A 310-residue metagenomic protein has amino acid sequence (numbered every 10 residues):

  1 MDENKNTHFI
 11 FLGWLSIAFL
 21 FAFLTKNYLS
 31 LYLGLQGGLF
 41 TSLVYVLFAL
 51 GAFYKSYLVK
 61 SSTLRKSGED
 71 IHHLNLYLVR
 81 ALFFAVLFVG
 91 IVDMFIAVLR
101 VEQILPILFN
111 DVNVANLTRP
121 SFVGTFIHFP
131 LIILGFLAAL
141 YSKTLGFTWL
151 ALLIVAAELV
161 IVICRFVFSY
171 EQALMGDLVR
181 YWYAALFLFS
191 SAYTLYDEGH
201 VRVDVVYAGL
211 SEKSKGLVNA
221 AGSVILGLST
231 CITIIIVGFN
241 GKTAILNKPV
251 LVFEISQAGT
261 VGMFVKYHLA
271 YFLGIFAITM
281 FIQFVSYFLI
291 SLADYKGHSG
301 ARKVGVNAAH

Functional and structural regions predicted by a protein language model:
M1-G209, K213-H310: Alpha-helical transmembrane segments and membrane-interface helix-loop junctions in multi-pass membrane proteins
